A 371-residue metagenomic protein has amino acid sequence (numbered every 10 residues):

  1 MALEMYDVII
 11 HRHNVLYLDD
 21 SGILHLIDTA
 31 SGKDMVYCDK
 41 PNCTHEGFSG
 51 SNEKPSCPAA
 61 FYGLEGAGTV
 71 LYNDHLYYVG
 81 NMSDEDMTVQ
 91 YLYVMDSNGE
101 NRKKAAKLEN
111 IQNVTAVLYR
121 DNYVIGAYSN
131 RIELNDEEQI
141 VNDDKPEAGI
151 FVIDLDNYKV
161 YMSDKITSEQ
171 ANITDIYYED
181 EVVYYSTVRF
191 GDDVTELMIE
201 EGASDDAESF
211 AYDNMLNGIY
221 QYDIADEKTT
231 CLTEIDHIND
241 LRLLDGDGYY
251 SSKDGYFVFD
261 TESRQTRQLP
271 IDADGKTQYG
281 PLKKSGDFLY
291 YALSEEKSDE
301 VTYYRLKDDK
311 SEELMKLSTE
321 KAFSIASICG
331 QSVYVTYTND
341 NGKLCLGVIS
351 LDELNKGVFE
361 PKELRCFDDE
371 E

Functional and structural regions predicted by a protein language model:
M1, M35-C38, C43-A60, N101-K107 (+4 more regions): A short beta-strand motif characteristic of beta-propeller blades
A2-H11, E46-V70, N110-D121, S168-D180 (+4 more regions): Repeated scaffold domains used in trafficking and secretory/extracellular systems, primarily beta-propellers
Y17-L18, Y77-V79, I125-Y128, Y184-T187 (+3 more regions): Residue position within the beta-strands of beta-propeller blades
S21, M82, S129-I132, R189 (+3 more regions): Residue-level signature of beta-propeller blades and closely related beta-rich strand-turn architectures in secreted
I23-H25, Y91-Y93, G149-F151, G218-Y220 (+3 more regions): A short loop-to-beta-strand structural motif that recurs across blades of beta-propeller domains
D28-G32, D96-E100, D154-Y158, D223-E227 (+3 more regions): Short loop/turn segments that connect beta-strands within beta-propeller blades
N81-D86, Y128-K145, V188-N214: Short, conserved, GDST-rich strand-edge loop motifs in beta-rich repeat architectures
A326-E371: Blade-level signature of beta-propeller repeat domains, shared across WD40, Kelch, NHL, RCC1 and BNR/Asp-box propellers
